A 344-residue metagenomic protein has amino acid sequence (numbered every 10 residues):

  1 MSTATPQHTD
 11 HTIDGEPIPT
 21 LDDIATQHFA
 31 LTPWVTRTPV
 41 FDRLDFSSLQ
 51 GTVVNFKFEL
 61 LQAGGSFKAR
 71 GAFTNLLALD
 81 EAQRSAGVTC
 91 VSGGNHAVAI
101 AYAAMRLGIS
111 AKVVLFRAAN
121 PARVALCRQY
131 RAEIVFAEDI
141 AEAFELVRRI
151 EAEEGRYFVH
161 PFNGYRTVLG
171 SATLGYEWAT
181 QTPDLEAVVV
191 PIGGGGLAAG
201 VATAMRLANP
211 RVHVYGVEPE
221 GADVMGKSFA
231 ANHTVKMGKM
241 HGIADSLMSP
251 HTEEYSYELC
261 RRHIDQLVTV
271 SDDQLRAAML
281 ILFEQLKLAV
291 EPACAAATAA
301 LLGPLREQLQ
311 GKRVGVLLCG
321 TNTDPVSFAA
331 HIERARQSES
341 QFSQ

Functional and structural regions predicted by a protein language model:
S2-Q344: PLP-dependent amino-acid enzyme catalytic core
